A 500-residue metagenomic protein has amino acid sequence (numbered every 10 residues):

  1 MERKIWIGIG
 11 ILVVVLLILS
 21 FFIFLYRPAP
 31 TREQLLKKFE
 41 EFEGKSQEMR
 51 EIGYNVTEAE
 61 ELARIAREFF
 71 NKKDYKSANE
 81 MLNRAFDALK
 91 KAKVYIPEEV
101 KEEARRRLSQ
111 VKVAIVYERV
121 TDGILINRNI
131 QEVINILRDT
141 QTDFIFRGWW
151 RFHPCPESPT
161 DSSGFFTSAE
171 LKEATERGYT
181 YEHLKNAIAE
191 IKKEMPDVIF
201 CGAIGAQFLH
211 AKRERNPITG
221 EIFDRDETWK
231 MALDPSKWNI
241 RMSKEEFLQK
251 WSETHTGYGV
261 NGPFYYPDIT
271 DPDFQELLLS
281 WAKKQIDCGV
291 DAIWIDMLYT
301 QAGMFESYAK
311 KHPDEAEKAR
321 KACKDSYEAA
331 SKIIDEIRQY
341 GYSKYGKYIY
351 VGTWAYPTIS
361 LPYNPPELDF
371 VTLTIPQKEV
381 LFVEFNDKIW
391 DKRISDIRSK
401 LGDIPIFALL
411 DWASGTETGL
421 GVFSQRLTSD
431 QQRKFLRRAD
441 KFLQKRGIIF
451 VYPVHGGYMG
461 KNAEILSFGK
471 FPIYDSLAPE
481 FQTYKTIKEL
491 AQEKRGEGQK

Functional and structural regions predicted by a protein language model:
F22-E68: Amphipathic, heptad-repeat alpha-helical segments
P97-G148, G352-T353: Boundary/entry segment of secreted carbohydrate-active catalytic domains
E103-I124, Q207-K284, Q432-A439: Active-site-adjacent "subsite" loops/lids of carbohydrate-active enzymes
K112-I124, P156-Y181, N261-E276, R320-K324 (+1 more regions): The substrate-binding groove and active-site-proximal loops of carbohydrate-active enzymes, especially glycoside
I124-G164, K284-I293: Catalytic domains of carbohydrate-active enzymes, especially glycoside hydrolases
T140-T142, R147-G164, W354-W390, W412: Aromatic- and acid-rich polysaccharide-binding/catalytic face of secreted or lumenal carbohydrate-active enzymes
F200-G205, W294-L298, Y327-P362, T372-P376 (+2 more regions): Aromatic-lined carbohydrate-recognition surfaces of secreted/lumenal glycan-active proteins
F370-K500: Substrate-binding cleft of secreted/luminal carbohydrate-active enzymes
